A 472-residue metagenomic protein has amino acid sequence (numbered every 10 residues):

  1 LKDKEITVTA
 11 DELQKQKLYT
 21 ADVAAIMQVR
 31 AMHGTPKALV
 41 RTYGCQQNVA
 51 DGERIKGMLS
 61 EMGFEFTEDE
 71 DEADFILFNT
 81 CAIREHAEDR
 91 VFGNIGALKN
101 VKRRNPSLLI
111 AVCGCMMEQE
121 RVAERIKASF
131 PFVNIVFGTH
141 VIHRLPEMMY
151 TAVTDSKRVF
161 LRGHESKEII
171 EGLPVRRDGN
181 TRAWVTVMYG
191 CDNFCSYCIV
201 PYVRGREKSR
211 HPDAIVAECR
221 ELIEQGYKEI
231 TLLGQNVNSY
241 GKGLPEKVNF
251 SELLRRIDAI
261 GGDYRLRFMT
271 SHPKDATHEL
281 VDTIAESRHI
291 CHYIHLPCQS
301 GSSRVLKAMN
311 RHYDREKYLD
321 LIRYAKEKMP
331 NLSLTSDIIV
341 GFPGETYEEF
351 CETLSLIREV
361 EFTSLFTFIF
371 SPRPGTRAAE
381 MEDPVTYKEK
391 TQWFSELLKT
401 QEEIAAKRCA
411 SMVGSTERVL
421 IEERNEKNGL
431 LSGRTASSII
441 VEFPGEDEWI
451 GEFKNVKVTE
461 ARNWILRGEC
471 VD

Functional and structural regions predicted by a protein language model:
L1-T9, E380-D472: Terminal RNA-binding accessory module
L1-Y240, E279, I294, E316-E327 (+4 more regions): Proteins enriched for Cys/Gly/acidic motifs involved in redox and nucleic-acid/cofactor modification
C45, G241-G262, M309-H312, P372-E403: Radical SAM enzyme [4Fe-4S]-AdoMet core and its adjacent flexible, acidic and glycine-rich loops/tails across
L59, I126-K127, I257, I284 (+2 more regions): Hydrophobic C-terminal alpha-helix "anchor/cap" residues
L109-V112, R121, E224-Y347, R358: Conserved SAM/AdoMet-binding glycine-rich loop
A128-F130, A152-D155, V248-F250, I284-A285 (+2 more regions): Short, hinge-like loop/turn segments at secondary-structure boundaries
D178-T181, C191-N193, I290, S300 (+5 more regions): Short flexible coil/turn linkers enriched for glycine and charged/polar residues that connect secondary-structure
C195, I215, L232, F268 (+7 more regions): Conserved, mostly hydrophobic/aromatic
